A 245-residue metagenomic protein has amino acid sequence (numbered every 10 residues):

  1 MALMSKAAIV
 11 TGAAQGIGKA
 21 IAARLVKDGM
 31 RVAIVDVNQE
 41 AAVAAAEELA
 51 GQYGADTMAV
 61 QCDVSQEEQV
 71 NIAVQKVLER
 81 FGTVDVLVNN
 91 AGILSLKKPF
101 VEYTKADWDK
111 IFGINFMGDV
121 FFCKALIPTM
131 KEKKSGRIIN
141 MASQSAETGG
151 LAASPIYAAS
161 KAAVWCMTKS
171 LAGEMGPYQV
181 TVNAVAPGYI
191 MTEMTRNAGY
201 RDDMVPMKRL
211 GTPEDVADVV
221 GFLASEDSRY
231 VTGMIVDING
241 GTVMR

Functional and structural regions predicted by a protein language model:
A2, L94-K97, T148, G221 (+1 more regions): Short C-terminal tail/terminal secondary-structure segment of NAD(P)H-dependent dehydrogenase/reductase domains
T83, G176, T181, V231-G233 (+1 more regions): Short, small/polar-rich loop/turn modules that mediate ligand/substrate recognition or access, typified
K98-F100, D107-F112, R201-D202: Substrate-binding pocket helix/loop in short-chain dehydrogenase/reductase
Y103, G149-A158, S170: Active-site loop-to-helix junction immediately N-terminal to the catalytic Tyr of the SDR YXXXK motif in Rossmann-fold
C123, S160, T168: Active-site helix of classical SDR
P128, G173-P177, R229: Alpha-helical segment proximal to the catalytic Tyr-Lys
S143: Residue(s) in the substrate-gating loop at a strand-loop-helix junction that position the organic substrate next
